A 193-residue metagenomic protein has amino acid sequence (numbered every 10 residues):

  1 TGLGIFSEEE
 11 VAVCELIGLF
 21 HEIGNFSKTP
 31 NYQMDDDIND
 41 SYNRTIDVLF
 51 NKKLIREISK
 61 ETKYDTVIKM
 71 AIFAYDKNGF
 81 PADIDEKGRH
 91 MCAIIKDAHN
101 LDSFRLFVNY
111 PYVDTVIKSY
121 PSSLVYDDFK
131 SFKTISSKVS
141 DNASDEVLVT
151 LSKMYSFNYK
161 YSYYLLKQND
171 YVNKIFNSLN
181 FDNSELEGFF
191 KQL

Functional and structural regions predicted by a protein language model:
T1-L16, T45, L49, I55 (+1 more regions): Alpha-helical phosphate/pyrophosphate-handling elements in metalloenzyme active cores
G2-E8, F20, N31, K77-L193: Divalent metal-dependent phosphate-bond-processing catalytic cores, especially two-metal-ion Mg2+/Mn2+ enzymes that act
S7-L19, E61-I72, G88-I94: Alpha-helical scaffolds flanking conserved acidic
L19-E22, R44-N51, A71: Generic beta-strand or strand-like secondary-structure segments
I23-T29: Conserved alpha-helical segments that form or flank metal/cofactor-binding pockets of metalloenzymes
P30-R44: Active-site metal-coordination segments of metallo-dependent hydrolases
L54-V67, F80-P81: Short secondary-structure capping/junction motifs at helix and strand boundaries
